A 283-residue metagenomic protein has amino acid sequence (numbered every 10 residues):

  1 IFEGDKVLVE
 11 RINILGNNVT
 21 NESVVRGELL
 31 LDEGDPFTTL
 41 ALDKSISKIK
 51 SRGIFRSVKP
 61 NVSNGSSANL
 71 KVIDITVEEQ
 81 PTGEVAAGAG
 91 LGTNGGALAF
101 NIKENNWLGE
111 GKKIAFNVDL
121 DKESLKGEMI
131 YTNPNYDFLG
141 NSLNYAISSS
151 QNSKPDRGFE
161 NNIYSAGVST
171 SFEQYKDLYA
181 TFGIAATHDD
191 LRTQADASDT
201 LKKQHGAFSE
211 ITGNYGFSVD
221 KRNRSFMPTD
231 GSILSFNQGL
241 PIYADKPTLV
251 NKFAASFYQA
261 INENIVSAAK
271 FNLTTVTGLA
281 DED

Functional and structural regions predicted by a protein language model:
F2-V7, N18: Extended, domain-scale alpha-helical bundle/helix-rich regions
R11, E22, R26, T39-I46: Extracytoplasmic/secreted envelope proteins and their assembly/folding machinery, especially bacterial periplasmic
R11-L15, G27-P36, A115-F116: Second-shell loop/turn segments in exported
T38-S235, T248, Q259: Gram-negative/organellar outer-membrane beta-barrel architecture
K71, E263-D283: Extracytoplasmic gating/loop element in the C-terminal half of outer-membrane beta-barrel translocons and assembly
S150, N237-Y243, T274-G278: Short glycine-rich beta-strand segments
N223, Q238-I242, L249-V250, S267 (+1 more regions): Primarily recognizes Gram-negative and organellar outer-membrane beta-barrels
A244-K246, N251-I265: Repeat-solenoid scaffold signature
